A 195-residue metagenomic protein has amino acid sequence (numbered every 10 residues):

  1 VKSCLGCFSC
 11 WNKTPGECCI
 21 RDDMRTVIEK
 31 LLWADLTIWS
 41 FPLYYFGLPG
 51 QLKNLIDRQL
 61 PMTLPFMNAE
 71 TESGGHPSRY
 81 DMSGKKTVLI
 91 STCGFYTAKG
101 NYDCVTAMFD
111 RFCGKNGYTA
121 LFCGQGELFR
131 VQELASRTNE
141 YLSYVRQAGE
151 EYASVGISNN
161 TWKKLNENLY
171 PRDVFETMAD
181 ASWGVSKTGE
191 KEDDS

Functional and structural regions predicted by a protein language model:
V1-L64, V131, N139-S195: N-terminal beta1-alpha1-beta2 submodule of the flavodoxin-like/Rossmannoid cofactor-binding fold
E17, A98-K99, F122: A generic secondary-structure micro-motif detector that highlights 1-2 residue hydrophobic/ambivalent hotspots embedded
M24, I28, Y80-S83, A120: Short hydrophobic/aromatic-rich motifs at helix boundaries and adjacent loops
L43, T92, C123: Active-site donor-binding loop signature of nucleotide-sugar glycosyltransferases
Q51, L64-N116: Short, glycine-/small-residue-rich phosphate/pyrophosphate-handling segment
K99-Y102, Q132-S136: Short, solvent-exposed loop/turn segments at secondary-structure boundaries
Y118-Q125: Beta-strand-loop-alpha "switch" segments that mediate conformational coupling across diverse proteins
G126-R130: Flexible glycine/acidic-rich beta-alpha junction loops that bind and position SAM and/or redox cofactors in anaerobic
